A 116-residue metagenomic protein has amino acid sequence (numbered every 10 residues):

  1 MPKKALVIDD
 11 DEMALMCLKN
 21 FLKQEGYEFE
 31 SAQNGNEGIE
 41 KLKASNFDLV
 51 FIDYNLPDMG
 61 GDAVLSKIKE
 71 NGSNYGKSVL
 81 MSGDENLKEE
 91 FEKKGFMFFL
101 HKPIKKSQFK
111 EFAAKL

Functional and structural regions predicted by a protein language model:
E12-E30: Two-component/phosphorelay signaling modules centered on CheY-like receiver
S31-L49: Acidic, metal-coordinating helix/loop segments flanking the phosphotransfer/catalytic sites of two-component signaling
N34, G60-A63: Acidic catalytic/metal-coordinating carboxylates
D53: Active-site residues of response regulator receiver
P57: The feature encodes the CheY-like receiver
D62-S73: Short amphipathic alpha-helix used as the core "switch/output" element in two-component signaling
A63, G83-F99, E111: Alpha4 helix (beta4-alpha4-beta5 surface) of REC/receiver domains from two-component response regulators
I104-A113: C-terminal output helix
